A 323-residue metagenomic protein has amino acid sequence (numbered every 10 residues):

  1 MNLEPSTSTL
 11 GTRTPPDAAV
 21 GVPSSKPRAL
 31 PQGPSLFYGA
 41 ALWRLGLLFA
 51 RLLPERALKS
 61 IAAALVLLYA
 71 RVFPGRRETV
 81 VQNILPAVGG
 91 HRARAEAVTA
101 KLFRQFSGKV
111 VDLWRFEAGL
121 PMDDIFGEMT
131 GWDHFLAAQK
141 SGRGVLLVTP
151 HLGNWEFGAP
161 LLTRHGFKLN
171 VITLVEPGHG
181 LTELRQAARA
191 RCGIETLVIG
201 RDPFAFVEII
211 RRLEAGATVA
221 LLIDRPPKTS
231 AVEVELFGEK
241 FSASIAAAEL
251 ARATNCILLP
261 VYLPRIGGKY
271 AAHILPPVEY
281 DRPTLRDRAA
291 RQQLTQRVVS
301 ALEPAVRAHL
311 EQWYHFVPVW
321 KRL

Functional and structural regions predicted by a protein language model:
N2-E4, D17, P34, L53 (+7 more regions): Non-catalytic C-terminal accessory region of glycerolipid acyltransferases and related lyso-lipid remodeling enzymes
L3, L10-T149, T182-Q186, G193 (+1 more regions): Membrane-anchoring hydrophobic helices of lipid-metabolizing enzymes
Q82, P160, A187, E249 (+1 more regions): Surface-exposed charge patches
Q105, S141-R201, A215, P226-V232 (+1 more regions): Catalytic core of membrane glycerolipid acyltransferases/transacylases, capturing the structured, soluble-facing
W114, L120, D124-G127, D133 (+6 more regions): Flexible, active-site-adjacent loop/turn segments at secondary-structure boundaries
I125-E128, L152, G178, I199-P203 (+2 more regions): A conditional alpha-helix N-cap/helix-loop micro-motif detector
F135-L136, A159, R185-Q186, I209-I210 (+1 more regions): Short amphipathic alpha-helical segments and helix-helix/interface helices
